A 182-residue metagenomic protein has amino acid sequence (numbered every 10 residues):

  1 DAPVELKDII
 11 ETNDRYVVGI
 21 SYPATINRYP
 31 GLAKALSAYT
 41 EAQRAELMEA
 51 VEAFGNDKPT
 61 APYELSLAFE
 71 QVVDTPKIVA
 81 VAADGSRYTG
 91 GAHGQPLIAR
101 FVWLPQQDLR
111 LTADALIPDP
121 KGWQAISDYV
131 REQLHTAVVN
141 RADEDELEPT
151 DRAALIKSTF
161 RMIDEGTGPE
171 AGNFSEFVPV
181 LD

Functional and structural regions predicted by a protein language model:
A2-R87: Active-site acidic/histidine clusters and adjacent loop/turn architecture that either coordinate catalytic ions
L6-I9, Y29, L155-I156, F174-F177: Extended hydrophobic/Leu-rich segments
V17-G19, R100, F174: Well-ordered beta-strand positions in beta-sheet-rich domains
A33, S37, E41-R44, R100 (+3 more regions): Extracytoplasmic/secreted envelope proteins and their assembly/folding machinery, especially bacterial periplasmic
D57-K121, H135: Acidic/His-rich structured neighborhood in mature extracellular/periplasmic domains
P59-L67, T167-P179: Signature of short aromatic-glycine-proline-rich micro-motifs recurring in repeat-based ectodomains
L104-G172: Short helix-loop boundary/capping segments
D182: Short, surface-exposed ligand- or partner-binding patches at beta-edge/loop junctions that are enriched in aromatics
